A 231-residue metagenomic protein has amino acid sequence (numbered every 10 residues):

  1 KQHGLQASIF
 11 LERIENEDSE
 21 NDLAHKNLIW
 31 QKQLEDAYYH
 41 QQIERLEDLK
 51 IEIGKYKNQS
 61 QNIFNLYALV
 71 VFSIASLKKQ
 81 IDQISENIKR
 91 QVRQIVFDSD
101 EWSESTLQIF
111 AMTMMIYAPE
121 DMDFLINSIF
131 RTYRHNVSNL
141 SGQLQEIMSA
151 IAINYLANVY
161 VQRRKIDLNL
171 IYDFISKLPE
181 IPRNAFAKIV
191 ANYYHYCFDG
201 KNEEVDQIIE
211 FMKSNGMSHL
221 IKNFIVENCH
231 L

Functional and structural regions predicted by a protein language model:
K1-I9: DNA major-groove recognition helix of helix-turn-helix/homeodomain DNA-binding modules
E12-Q41: Short, charged recognition helix plus adjacent turn of helix-turn-helix-like nucleic-acid-binding domains
A24-Q31, I43, E47, E86 (+3 more regions): Amphipathic alpha-helical repeat elements characteristic of tetratricopeptide repeat
L34-Q41, R45, L77, I81 (+3 more regions): Hydrophobic/aromatic side-chain positions at a characteristic register within alpha-helices of tetratricopeptide repeats
A37, I53-K57, L178, M212: Eukaryotic all-alpha helical interaction scaffolds
I43-E47, Q83, E120, I166 (+1 more regions): Residue register within tetratricopeptide repeats
D48-A157: Mid-protein regulatory/catalytic core that forms ligand/cofactor-binding pockets and protein-protein interaction
M114, D121-L231: C-terminal regulatory/effector modules of DNA-binding transcriptional regulators
